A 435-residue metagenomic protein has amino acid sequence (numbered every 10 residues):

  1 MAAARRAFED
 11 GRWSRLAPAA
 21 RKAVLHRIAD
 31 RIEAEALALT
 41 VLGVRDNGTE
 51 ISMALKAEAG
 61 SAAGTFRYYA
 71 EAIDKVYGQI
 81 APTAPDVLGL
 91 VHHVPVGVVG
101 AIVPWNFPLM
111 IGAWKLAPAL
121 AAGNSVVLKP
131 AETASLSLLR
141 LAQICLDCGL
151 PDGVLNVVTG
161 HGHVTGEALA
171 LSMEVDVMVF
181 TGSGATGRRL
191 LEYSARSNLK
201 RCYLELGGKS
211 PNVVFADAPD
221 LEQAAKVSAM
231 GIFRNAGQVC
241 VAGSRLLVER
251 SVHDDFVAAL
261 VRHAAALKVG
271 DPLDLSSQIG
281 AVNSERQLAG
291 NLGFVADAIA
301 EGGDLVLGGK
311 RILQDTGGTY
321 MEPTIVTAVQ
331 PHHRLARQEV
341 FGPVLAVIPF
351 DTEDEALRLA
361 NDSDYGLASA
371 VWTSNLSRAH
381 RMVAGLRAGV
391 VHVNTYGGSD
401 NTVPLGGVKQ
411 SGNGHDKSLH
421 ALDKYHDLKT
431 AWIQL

Functional and structural regions predicted by a protein language model:
M1-V76: Glycine-rich loop-to-alpha-helix module at the N-terminal edge of alpha/beta enzyme cores
A4, R21, G43, F66 (+9 more regions): Residue-level signal for inorganic ion chemistry
R6-W13, A101, N212-F215, R245-R250 (+4 more regions): Short, well-ordered beta-strand elements within core beta-sheets of diverse protein domains
P18, A36, A218-L221, H253 (+2 more regions): Residues at or immediately preceding the N-termini of alpha-helices
Y77-Q223, F350: Rossmann-like NAD(P) dinucleotide-binding subdomain of oxidoreductase/dehydrogenase enzymes
S125-V127, L305, V390: A short hydrophobic/small-residue beta-strand
V175, K268, V295, L313 (+1 more regions): Conserved C-terminal structural/oligomerization subdomain of aldehyde/semialdehyde dehydrogenase
V177, A185-Q330, V393: ALDH superfamily catalytic-core signature
